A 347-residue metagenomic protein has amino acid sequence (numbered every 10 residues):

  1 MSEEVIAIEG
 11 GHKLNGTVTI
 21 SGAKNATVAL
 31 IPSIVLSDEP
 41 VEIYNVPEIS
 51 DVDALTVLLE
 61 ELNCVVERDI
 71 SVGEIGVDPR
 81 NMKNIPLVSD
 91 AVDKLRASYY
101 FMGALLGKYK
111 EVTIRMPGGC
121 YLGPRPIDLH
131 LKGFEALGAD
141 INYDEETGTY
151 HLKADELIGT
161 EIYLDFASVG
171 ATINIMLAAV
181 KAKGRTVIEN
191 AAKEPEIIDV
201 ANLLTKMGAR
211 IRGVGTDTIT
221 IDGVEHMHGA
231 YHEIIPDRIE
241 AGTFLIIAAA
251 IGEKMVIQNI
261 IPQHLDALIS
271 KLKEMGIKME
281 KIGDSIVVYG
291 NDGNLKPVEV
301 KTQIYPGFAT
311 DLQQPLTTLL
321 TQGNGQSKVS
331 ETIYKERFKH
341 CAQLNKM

Functional and structural regions predicted by a protein language model:
M1-M347: Short, structured segments at the rim of ligand-binding sites
